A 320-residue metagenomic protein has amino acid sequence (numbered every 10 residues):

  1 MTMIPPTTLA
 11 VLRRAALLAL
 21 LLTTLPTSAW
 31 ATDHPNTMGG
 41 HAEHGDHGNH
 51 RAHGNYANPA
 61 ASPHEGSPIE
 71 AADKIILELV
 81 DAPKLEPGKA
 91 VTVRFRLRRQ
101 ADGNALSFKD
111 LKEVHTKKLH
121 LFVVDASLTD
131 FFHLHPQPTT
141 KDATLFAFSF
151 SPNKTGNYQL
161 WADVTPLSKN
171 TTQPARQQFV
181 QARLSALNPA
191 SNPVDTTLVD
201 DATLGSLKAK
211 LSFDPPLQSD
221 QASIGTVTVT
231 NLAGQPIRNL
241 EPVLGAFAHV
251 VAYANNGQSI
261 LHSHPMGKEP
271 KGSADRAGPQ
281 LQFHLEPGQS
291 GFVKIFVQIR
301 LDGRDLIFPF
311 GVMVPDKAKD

Functional and structural regions predicted by a protein language model:
M1-T2, T37: Residue-level detector of intrinsically disordered terminal segments
T2-I4, T32: The identity of the second residue at the extreme N-terminus of proteins
I4-A16: Bacterial N-terminal signal peptides that target proteins for export
R14-T27: Bacterial N-terminal signal peptides
A29-D320: Intrinsically disordered, low-complexity terminal tails/loops enriched in metal-binding residues
